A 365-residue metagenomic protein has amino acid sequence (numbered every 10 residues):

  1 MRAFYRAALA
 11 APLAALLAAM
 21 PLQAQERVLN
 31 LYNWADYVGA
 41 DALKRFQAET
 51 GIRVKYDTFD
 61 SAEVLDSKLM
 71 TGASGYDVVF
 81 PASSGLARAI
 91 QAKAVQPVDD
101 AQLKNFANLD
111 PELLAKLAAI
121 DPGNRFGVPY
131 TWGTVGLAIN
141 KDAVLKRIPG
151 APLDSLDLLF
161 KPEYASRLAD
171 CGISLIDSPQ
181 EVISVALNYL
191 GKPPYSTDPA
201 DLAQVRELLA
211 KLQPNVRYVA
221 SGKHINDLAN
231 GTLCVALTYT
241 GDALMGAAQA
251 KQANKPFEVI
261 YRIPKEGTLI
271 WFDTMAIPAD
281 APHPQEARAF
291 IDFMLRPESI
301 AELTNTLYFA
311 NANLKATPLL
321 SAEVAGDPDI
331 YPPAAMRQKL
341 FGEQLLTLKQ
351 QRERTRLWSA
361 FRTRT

Functional and structural regions predicted by a protein language model:
Q25-A89: Early extracytoplasmic/lumenal segment of secretory-pathway proteins
G85-R88, V235-P256: A ligand-binding cleft/hinge motif common to bilobed small-molecule-binding domains
L86-N215, G222-A229, G246: Extracytoplasmic ligand-binding site segments that recognize negatively charged/polar headgroups
Q96-A107, D157, A253-L269, P278-D280: Short beta-strand->loop
A138-A143, N188-Y189, W271-H283, E302: A bilobed periplasmic-binding-protein/Venus flytrap-type ligand-binding module shared by bacterial periplasmic
L202-K211, R217, K255-A276: Periplasmic-binding protein-like
N226, A334-T365: Conserved C-terminal helix/tail region of periplasmic/extracytoplasmic solute-binding proteins
P278-K339: Mature extracytoplasmic/periplasmic domains
